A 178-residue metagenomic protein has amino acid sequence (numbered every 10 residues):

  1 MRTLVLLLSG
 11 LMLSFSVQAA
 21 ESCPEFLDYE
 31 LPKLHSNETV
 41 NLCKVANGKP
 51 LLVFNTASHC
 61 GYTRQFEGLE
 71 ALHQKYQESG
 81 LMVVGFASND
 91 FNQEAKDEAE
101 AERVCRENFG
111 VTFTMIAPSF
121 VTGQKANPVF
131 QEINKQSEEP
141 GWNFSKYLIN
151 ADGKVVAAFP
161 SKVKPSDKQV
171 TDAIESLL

Functional and structural regions predicted by a protein language model:
V5-S14: Bacterial N-terminal signal peptides
L13-Y29, A46: N-proximal helix/coil linker or "cap" segments that precede and/or mark the start of modular domains
D28-E30, A117, N150, L178: Terminal helix/beta-alpha structural elements that buttress the NAD(P)+-binding lobe
Y29-P50, A71-Y76: A short beta-strand-turn-helix
N55-H59: Amphipathic alpha-helical repeat scaffolds
Y62-A126: Structural microenvironment flanking redox-active thiols in thiol-disulfide oxidoreductases
Q131, K135-L178: Thiol-/selenol-based redox modules, centered on thioredoxin-like and closely related oxidoreductase domains
